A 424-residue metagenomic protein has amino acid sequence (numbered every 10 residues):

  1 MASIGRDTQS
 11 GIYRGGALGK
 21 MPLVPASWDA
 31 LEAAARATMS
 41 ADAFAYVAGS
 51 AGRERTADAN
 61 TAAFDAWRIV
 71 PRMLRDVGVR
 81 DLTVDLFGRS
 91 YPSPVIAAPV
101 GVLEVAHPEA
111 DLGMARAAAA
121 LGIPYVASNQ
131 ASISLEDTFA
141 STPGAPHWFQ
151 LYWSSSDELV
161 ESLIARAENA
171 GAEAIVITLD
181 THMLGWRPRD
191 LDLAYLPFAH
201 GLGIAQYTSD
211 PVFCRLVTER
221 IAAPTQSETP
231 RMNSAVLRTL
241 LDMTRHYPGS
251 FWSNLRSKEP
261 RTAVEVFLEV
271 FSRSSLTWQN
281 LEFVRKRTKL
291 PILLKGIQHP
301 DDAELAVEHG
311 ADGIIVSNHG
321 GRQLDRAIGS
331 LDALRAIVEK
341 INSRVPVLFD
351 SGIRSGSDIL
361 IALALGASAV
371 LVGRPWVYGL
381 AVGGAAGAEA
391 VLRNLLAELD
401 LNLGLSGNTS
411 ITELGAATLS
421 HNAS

Functional and structural regions predicted by a protein language model:
A2-G88, A194-G203, T208-L276, T412-L414 (+1 more regions): An N-cap/entry alpha-helix motif that binds or orients negatively charged groups
S40, N342, G383-G384: Glycine-centered helix-coil hinge/cap
N60, D192, G329-I337, L380-D400: C-terminal helical cap(s) of enzyme catalytic domains, especially alpha/beta-barrels
R68, T83-D85, P94-A98, P124-V126 (+1 more regions): Short, conserved beta-strand segments within well-ordered enzyme catalytic domains that often line or immediately flank
Y91-Q130: Glycine-rich active-site/cofactor-binding loop and its immediate structural neighborhood
V102, R116, S141, E158-F349 (+2 more regions): Alpha/beta enzyme core
A120-V160: A gly/proline- and charged-residue-enriched helix-loop-helix capping module
G407: Active-site-adjacent helical/loop segments in soluble small-molecule enzymes
